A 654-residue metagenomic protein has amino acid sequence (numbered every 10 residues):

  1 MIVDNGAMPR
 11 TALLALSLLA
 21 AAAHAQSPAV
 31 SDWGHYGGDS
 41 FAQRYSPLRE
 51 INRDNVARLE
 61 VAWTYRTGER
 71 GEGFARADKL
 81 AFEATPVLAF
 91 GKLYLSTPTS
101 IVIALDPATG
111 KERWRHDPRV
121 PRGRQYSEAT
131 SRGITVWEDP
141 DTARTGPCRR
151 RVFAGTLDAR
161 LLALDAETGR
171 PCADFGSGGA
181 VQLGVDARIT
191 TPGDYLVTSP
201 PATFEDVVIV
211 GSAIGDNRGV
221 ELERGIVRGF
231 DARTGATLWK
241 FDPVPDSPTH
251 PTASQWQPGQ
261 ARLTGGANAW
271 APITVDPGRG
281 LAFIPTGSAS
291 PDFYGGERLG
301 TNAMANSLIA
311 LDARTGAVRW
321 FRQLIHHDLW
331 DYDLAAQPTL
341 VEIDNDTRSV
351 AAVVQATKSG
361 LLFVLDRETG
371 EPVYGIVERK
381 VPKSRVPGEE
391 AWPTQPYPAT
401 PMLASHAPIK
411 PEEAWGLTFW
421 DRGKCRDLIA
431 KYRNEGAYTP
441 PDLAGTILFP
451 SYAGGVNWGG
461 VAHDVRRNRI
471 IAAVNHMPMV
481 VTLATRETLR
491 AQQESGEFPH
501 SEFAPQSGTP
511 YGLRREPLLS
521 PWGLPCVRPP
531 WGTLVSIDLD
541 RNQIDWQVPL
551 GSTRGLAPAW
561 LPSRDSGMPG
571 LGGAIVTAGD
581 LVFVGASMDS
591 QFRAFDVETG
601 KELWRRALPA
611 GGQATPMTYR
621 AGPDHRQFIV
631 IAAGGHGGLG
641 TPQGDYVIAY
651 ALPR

Functional and structural regions predicted by a protein language model:
I2-L13: Bacterial N-terminal signal peptides that target proteins for export
A12-A21: Bacterial N-terminal signal peptides
Q26-R70, T85-L88, V535: Mature N-terminal segment immediately following signal peptide/propeptide cleavage in secreted/periplasmic
W33-G37, D78-T99, Y126-R160, G193-G219 (+12 more regions): Repeat-blade elements of multi-bladed beta-propeller folds
Q43-I51, A159-A166, A303, F449-P450 (+2 more regions): Short aromatic-glycine motifs in intrinsically disordered, low-complexity regions
A57-R70, V102-R124, E138-A143, L161-P192 (+9 more regions): Extracytoplasmic/lumenal domain signature
K383, G388-P411: A surface-exposed, glycine/aromatic-enriched loop/edge motif typical of exported proteins
T400-M477, E487-L489, E502, T533-S536: Long, low-complexity segments enriched in small/aliphatic residues
